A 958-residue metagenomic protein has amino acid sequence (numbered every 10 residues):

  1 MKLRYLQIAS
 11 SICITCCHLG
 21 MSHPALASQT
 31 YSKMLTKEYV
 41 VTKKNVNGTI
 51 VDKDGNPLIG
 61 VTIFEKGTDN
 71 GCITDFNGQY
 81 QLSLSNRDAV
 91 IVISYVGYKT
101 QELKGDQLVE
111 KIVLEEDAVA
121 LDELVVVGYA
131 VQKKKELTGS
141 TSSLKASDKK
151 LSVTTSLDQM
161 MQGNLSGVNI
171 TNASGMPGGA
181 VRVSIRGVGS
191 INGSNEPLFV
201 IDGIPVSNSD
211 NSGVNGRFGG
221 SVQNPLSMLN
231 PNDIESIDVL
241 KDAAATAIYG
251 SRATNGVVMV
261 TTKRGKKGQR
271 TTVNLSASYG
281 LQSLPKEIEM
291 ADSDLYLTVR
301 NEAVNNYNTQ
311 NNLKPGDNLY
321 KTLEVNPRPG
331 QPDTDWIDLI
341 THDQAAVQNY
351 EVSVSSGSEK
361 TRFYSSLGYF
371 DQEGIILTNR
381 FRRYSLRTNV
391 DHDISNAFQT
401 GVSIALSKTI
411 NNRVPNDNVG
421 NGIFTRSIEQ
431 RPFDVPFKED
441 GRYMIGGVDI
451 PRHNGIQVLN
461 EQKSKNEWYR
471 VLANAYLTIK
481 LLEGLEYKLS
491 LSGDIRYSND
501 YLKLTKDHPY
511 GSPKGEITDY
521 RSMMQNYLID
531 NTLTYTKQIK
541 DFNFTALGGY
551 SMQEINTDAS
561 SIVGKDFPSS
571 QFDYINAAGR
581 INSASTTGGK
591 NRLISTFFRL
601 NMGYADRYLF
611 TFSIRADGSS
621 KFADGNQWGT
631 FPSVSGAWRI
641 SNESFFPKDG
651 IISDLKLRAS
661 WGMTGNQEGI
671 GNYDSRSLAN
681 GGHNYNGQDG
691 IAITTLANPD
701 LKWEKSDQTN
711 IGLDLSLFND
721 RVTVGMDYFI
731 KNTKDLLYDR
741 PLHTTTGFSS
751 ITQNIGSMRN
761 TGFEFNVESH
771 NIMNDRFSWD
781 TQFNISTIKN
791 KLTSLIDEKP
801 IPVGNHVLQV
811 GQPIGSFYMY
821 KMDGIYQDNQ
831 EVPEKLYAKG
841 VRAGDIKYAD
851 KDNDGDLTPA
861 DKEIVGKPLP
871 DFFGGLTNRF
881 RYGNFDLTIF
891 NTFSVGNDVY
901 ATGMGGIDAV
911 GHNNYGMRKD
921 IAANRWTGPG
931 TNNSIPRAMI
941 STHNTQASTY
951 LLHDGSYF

Functional and structural regions predicted by a protein language model:
M1-R387, S395, Q399-G401, A405 (+8 more regions): Short, small/polar-rich motifs associated with maturation and membrane association, primarily at protein termini
N195-E196, I201, K267-T334, G374-F381 (+9 more regions): Surface-exposed loop/interface segments of Gram-negative outer-membrane beta-barrel transport/assembly proteins
T262, V352-S356, L386-H392, A473-I479 (+8 more regions): Residues on the lipid-exposed face of transmembrane beta-strands in outer-membrane beta-barrel proteins
A277, L367-E373, F610-S619, W661: Transmembrane beta-strand segments that form the barrel wall of outer-membrane beta-barrel proteins
D624-W628: Short glycine/threonine-rich loop-to-helix capping motif typified by GTGT followed within a few residues by an Asp-Pro
K867-Y900: Glycine-rich, aromatic-lined ligand/substrate-binding cores of catalytic and carbohydrate-binding domains
